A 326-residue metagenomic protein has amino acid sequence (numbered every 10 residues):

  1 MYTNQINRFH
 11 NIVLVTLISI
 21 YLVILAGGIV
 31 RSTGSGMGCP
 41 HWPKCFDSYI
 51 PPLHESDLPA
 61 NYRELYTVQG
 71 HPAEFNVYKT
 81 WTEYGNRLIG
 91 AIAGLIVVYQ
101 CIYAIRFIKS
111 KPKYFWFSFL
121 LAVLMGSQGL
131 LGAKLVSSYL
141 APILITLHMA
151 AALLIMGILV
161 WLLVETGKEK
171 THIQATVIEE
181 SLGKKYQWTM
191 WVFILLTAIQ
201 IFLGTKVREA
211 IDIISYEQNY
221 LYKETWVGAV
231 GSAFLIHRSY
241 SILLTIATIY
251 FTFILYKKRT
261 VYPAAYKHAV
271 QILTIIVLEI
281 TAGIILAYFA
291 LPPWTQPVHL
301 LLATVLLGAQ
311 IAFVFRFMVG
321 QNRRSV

Functional and structural regions predicted by a protein language model:
M1-Y2, K168-Y186, Y262, Q321-V326: Membrane-interfacial, low-structure loops and terminal tails that flank and connect transmembrane helices in multi-pass
F9-S48, L195-K206: N-terminal signal-anchor transmembrane alpha helix
I29-C39, G126-M149, V207-N219, I280-T304: Interfacial helix-loop-helix junctions of multi-pass membrane proteins
S35-T80, I213-G228: Extracytosolic (periplasmic/ER-lumenal) interhelical loops and adjacent juxtamembrane/interface segments of multi-pass
Y62-L95, A233-Y240: Individual transmembrane alpha-helix segments
A93-V97, A152-K170, G228, I242-Y250 (+1 more regions): Hydrophobic cores of alpha-helical transmembrane segments in multi-pass inner/ER membrane proteins, independent
I102-F119, G183, F253-I272: Membrane-interface helix-loop-helix junctions at transmembrane boundaries of multi-pass membrane enzymes, predominantly
A198-L244, I249-Y256: Membrane-interfacial catalytic/cofactor-binding modules of polytopic membrane enzymes
